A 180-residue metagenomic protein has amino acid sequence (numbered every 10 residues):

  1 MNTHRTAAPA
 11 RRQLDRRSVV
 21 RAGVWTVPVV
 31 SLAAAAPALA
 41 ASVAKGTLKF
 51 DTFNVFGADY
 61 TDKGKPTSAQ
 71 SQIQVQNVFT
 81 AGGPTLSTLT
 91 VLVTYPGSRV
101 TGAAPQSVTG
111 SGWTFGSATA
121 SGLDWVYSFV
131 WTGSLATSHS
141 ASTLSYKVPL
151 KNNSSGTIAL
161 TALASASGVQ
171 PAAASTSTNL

Functional and structural regions predicted by a protein language model:
M1-L14, V27-V29: N-terminal secretory signal peptides
L14-R21: N-terminal export leaders
A22-V24, L32, N152-T176: Serine/threonine-enriched low-complexity regions used as flexible
A34-T67: C-terminal segment of N-terminal export signals and the immediately downstream linker at the start of the mature
A41-F53, L163-L180: Extracellular/luminal low-complexity Ser/Thr/Pro-rich, glycosylation-prone repeat/linker regions
D62-G83: Short beta-strand elements of extracellular/lumenal beta-sandwich folds
L86-Y127, L180: A surface/secretory-pathway sequence property marking extracellular, secreted, or lumenal proteins enriched
S128-G156: Low-complexity, intrinsically disordered segments enriched in Ser/Thr together with acidic residues
